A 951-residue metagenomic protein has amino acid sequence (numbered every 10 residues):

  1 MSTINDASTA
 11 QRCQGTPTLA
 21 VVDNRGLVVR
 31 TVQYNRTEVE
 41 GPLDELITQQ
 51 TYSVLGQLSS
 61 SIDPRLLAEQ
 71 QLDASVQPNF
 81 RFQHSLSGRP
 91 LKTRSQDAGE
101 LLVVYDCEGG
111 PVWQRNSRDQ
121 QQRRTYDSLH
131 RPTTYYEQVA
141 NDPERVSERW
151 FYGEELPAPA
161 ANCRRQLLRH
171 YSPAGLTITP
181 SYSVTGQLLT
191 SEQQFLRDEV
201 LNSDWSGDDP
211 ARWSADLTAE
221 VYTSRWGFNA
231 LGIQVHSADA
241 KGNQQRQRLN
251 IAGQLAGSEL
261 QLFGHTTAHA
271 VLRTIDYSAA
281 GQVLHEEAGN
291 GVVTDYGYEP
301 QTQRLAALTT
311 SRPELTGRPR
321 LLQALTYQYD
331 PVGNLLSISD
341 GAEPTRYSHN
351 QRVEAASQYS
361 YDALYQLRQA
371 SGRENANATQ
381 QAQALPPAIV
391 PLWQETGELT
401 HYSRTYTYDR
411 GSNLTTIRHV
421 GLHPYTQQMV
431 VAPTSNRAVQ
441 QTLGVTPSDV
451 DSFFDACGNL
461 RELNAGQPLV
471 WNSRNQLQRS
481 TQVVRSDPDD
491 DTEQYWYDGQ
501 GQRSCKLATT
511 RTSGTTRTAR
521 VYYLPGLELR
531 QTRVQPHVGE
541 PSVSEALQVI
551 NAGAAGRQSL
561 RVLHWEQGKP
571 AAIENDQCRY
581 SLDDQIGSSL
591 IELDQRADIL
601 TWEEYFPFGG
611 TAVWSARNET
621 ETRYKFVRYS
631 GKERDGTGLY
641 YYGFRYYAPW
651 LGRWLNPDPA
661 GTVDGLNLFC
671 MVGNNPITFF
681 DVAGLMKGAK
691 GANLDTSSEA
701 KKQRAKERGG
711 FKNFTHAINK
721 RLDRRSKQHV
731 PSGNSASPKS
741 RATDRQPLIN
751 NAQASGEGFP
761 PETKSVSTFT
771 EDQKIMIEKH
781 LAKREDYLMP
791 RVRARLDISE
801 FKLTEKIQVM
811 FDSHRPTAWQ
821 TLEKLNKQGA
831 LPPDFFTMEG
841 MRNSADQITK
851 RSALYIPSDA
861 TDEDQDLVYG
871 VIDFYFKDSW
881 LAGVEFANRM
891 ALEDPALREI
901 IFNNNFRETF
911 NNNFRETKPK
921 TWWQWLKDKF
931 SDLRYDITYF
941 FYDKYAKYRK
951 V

Functional and structural regions predicted by a protein language model:
E38, L67-R81, D97, T133-L168 (+5 more regions): Acidic/glycine-rich beta-solenoid
I47-I62, S181-Y182, L189-T190, T518-I550 (+1 more regions): Carboxylate/His-rich catalytic cores and anion/metal-binding grooves
T51-V54, D73-N79, Q83-S87, V104: Hydrophobic, small-residue-rich alpha-helical packing segments that form membrane-like cores
V112-Q114, D119-Y135, V521: Hydrophobic or amphipathic alpha-helical targeting/insertion segments
P570-G643: A motif-centric feature for acidic-aromatic and gly/ser/thr-rich catalytic loops and repeats
A597-W614, R623, G638-L639, F644-R645 (+1 more regions): Short turn/helix-capping motifs enriched in Asx and small/polar residues
A683-K827, D846, S858-G870, Y875-V951: Low-complexity, glycine/serine/proline-rich disordered segments that function as export/translocation leaders
M838-S858: Active-site scaffold of zinc-dependent metalloenzymes
